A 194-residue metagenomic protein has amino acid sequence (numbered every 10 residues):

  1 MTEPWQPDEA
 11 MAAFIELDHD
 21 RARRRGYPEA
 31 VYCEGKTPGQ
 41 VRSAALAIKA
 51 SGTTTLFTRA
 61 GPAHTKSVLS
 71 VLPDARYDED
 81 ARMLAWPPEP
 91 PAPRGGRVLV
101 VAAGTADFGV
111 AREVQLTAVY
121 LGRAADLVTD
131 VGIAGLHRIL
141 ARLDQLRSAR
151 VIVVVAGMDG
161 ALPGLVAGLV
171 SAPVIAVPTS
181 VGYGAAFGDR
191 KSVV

Functional and structural regions predicted by a protein language model:
M1-A75: Long amphipathic alpha-helical segments
M11-A12, D20-R24, V68-L99, A103: Arg/Lys-rich RNA-binding interfaces used to dock onto structured RNA substrates
P28-V31, R97-A103, I152-V154: Short glycine-rich or small-residue beta-strand-to-loop segments that form or flank ligand, phosphate, metal/Fe-S
G39-V41, D107-R112, L136-H137, A156-L165 (+1 more regions): Short glycine/serine/threonine-rich phosphate/pyrophosphate-binding segments that cradle anionic phosphate groups
M83-A85, A124-S148, R190: Glycine-rich oxoanion-binding loops at beta->alpha junctions
R94-H137: Glycine-rich phosphate/diphosphate-binding loop of Rossmann-like nucleotide-binding domains
A141-T179: Glycine-rich phosphate-binding loop
V193-V194: Conserved small/polar residues in nucleotide/adenosyl-binding loops
